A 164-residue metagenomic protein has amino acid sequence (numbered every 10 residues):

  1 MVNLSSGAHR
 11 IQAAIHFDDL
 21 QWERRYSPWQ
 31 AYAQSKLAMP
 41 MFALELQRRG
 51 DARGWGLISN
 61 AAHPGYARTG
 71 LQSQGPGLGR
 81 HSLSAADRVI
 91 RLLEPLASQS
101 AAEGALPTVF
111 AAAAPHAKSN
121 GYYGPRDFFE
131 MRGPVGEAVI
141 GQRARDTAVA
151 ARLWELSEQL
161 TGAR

Functional and structural regions predicted by a protein language model:
M1-G79, Q159-R164: Rossmann-fold NAD(P)H-dependent dehydrogenase/reductase core
A14-L20, G75-S84, P125-G136: Short, flexible, mixed-charge acidic loops at enzyme active sites
H16, A85-R88, R152, L156: Exposed alpha-helical structural elements
E23-W29, S73-E103: Alpha-helical membrane-targeting segments
S35, D87-A138, T147-A151: C-terminal helical subdomain
E45, P107-F110, L156: Generic recognition of well-ordered alpha-helical segments
G141-R164: C-terminal amphipathic/interface module of NAD(P)-dependent oxidoreductases and related NAD-binding regulators
